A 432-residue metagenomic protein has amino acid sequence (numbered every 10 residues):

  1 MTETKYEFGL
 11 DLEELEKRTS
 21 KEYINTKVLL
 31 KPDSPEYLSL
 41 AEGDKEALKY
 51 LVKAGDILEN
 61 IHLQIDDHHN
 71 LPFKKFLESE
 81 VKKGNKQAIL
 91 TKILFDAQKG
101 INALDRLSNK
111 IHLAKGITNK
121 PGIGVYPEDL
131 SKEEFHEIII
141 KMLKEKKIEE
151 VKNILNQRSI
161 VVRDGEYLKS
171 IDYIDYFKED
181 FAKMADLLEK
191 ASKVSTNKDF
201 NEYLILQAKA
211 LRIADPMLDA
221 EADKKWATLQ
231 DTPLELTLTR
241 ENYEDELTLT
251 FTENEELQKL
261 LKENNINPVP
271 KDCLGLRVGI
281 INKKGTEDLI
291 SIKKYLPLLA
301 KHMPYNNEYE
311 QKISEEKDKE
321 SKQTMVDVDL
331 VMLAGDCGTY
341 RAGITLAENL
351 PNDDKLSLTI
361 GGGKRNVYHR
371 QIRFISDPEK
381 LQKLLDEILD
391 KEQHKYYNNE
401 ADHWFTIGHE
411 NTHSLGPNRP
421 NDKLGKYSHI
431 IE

Functional and structural regions predicted by a protein language model:
E3-Q207, A222: N-terminal helix-rich structural modules
N25, Q393-H394: Hydrophobic alpha-helical segments with strong N-terminal bias
V52, A208, P420-L424: Single-residue recognition of alpha-helix boundary sites
Y176, D180-E392, N398: Contiguous, non-catalytic segments that form substrate-binding/exosite surfaces or channel walls
Y396-W404: Secondary-structure capping and boundary motifs in well-ordered enzyme cores
F405-N418: Active-site recognition of the HExxH zinc-binding catalytic motif
P417-I431: Post-HEXXH active-site segment of zinc metalloproteases
